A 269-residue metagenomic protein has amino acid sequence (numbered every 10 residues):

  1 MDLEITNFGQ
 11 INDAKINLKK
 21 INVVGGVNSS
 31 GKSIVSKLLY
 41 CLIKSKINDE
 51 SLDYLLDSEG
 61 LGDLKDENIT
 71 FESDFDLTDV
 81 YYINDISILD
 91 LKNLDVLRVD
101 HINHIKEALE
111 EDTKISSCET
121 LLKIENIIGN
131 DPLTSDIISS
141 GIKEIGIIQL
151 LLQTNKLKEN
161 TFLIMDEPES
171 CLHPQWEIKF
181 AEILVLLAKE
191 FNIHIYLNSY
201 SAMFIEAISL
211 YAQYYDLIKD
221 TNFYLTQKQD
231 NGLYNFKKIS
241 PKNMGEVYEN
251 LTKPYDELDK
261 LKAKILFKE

Functional and structural regions predicted by a protein language model:
M1-L39: Pre-Walker A-like glycine/lysine-rich segment at the N-terminus of P-loop NTPase domains
E4, N17, K37-F162, D216 (+1 more regions): Phosphate-coordinating catalytic segments in nucleotide- and nucleic-acid-processing enzymes
D13-K19, N155-L157, L187-K189: Phosphate-binding P-loop
I148, K179-L184: Conserved hydrophobic alpha-helix in the ABC-type ATPase nucleotide-binding domain
E159-T161, N192-Y196: Loop/turn-to-beta-strand initiation segments
D166-P168: Walker B catalytic acidic pair
H173-P174, I178: Conserved D-loop-proximal element of ABC-family nucleotide-binding domains
N198-Y200: H-loop/switch region of ABC-family ATPase nucleotide-binding domains
